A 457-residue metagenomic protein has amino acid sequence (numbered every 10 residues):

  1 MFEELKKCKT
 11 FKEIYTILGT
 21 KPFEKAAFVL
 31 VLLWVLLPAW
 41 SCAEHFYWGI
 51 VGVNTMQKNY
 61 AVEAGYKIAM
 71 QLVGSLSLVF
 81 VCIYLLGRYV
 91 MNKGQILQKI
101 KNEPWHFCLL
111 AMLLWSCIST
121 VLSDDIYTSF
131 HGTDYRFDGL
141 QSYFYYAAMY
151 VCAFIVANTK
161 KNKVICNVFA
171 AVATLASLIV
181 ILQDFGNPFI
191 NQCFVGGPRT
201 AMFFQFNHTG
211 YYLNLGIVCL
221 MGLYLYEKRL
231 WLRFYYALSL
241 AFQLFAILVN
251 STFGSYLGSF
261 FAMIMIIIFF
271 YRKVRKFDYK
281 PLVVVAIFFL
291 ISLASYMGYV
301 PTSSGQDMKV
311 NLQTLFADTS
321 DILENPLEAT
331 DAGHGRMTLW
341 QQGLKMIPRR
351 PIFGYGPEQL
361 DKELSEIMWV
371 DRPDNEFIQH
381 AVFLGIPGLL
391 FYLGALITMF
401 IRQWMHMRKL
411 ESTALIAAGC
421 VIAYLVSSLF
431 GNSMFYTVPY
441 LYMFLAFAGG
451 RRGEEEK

Functional and structural regions predicted by a protein language model:
M1-K21, V90-E103: Membrane-interfacial, low-structure loops and terminal tails that flank and connect transmembrane helices in multi-pass
F2-L5, T10, G19, A26-W40 (+9 more regions): Alpha-helical transmembrane segments of multi-pass inner-membrane proteins
N54-S116: Hydrophobic alpha-helical transmembrane segments in multi-pass integral membrane proteins
M56, S129, P188-M202, S304-L327 (+1 more regions): Extracytoplasmic catalytic-loop and juxtamembrane helix elements of membrane-embedded, polyprenol/dolichol-linked
K58-M70, S129-F144, G196-T209, R372 (+1 more regions): Short aromatic-rich membrane-water interface segments that cap or initiate transmembrane helices in multi-pass membrane
V90-M91, R451-K457: Membrane-interface capping segments at transmembrane-helix boundaries
T128-T133, L248-F253, L429-F435: Membrane-interface helix caps and helix-loop-helix hairpins in membrane proteins
Q205, D307, L315-V370, F377 (+1 more regions): TM-adjacent membrane-interface loops and short helices in multi-pass inner/ER membrane proteins
